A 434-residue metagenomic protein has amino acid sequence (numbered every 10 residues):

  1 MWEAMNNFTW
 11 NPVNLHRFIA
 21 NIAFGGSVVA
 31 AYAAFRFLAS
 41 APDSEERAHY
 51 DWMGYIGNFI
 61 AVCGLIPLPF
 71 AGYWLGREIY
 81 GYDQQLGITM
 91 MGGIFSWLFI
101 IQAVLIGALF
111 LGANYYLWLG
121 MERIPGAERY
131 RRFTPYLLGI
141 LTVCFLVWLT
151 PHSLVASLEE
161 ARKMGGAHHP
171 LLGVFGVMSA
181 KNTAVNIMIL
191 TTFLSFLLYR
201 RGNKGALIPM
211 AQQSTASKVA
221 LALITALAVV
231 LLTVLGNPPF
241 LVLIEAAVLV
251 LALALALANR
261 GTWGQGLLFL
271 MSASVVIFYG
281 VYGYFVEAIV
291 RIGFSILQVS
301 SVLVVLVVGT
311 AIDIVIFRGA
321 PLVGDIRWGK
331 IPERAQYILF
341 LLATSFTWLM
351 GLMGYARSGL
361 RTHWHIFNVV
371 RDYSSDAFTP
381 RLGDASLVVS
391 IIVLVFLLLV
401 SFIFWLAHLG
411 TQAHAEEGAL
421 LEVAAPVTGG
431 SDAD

Functional and structural regions predicted by a protein language model:
M1-D434: Polytopic transmembrane helical bundles with strong interfacial aromatic enrichment
